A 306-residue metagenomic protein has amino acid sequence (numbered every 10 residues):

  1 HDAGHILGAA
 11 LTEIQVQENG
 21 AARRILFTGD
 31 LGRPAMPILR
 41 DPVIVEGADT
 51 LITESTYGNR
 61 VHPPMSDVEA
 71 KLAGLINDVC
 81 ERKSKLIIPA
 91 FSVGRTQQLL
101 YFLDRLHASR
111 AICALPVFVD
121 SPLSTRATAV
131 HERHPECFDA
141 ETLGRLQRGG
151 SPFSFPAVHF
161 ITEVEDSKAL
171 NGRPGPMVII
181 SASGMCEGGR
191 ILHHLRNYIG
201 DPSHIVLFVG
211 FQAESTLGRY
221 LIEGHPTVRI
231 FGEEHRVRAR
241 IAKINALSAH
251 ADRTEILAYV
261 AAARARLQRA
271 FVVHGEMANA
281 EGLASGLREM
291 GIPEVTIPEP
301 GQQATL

Functional and structural regions predicted by a protein language model:
H1-Q98, D104-A111, P116: His/Asp/Glu-rich metal-coordinating catalytic cores of metallo-dependent phosphodiesterases/hydrolases acting on
I6, G29-L31, S55-T56, F91-V93 (+5 more regions): Active-site metal-binding loops of divalent metal-dependent hydrolases
G74-E214, R288: Hard-cation-handling environments
I191, A270, V295: Hydrophobic, well-ordered secondary-structure elements that form the walls of internal hydrophobic environments
G200-R236: Redox- and metal-dependent alpha/beta enzyme cores, enriched for Fe-S-associated oxidoreductases and cofactor-handling
R229-V260: Generic long, charged, amphipathic alpha-helical segments
I256-E289: C-terminal structured "cap/appendage" subdomains that terminate the fold
E294-L306: A short glycine-rich beta-strand->turn/loop micro-motif centered on a GG-aromatic cluster
